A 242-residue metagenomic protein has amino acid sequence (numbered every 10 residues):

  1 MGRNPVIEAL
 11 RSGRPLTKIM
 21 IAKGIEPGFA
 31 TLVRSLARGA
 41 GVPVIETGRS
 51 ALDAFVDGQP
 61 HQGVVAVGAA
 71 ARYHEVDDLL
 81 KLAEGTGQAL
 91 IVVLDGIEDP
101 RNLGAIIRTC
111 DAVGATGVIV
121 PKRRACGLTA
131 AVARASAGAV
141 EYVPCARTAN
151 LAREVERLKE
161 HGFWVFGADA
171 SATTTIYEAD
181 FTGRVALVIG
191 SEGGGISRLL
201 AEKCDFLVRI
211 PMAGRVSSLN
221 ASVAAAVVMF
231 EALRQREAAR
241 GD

Functional and structural regions predicted by a protein language model:
M1-K81: N-terminal positively charged helical leader segments and presequences
G2, N102, C110, V165 (+3 more regions): Conserved RecA-like P-loop NTPase ATPase core
I7, S12, A112, A130-A139 (+1 more regions): Structured adenosyl-cofactor binding patch, chiefly the S-adenosyl-L-methionine
E8-P15, E26-R34, R38, V42-P43 (+1 more regions): RNA substrate-binding interface of SAM-dependent RNA methyltransferases
G24-I25, S50, R123-R124, E192-G194 (+1 more regions): Short, acidic/turn-prone active-site loops that include or flank metal/cofactor- and phosphate-binding residues
F55-A69, A139, P144, T182-G190: Short basic, glycine-rich beta-strand/loop surfaces that mediate nucleic-acid
F166-N220: Active-site/ligand-binding-proximal alpha/beta "capping" segment
